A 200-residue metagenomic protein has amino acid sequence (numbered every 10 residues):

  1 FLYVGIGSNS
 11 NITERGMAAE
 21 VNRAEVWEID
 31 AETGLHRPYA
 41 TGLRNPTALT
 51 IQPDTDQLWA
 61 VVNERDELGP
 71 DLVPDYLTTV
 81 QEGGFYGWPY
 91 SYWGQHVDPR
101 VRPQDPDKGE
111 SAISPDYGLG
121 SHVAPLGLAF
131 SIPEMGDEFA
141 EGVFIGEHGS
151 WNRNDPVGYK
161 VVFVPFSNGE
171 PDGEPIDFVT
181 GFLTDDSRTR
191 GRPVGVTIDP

Functional and structural regions predicted by a protein language model:
F1-L2, E28: Hydrophobic, small-residue-rich alpha-helical packing segments that form membrane-like cores
G5: A conserved catalytic-loop motif detector
S8-E14, V21-G34, R44-N45, T50-G181 (+1 more regions): Beta-propeller domain segments
T41: Acidic carboxylate-rich catalytic motifs and surrounding loops in phosphoryl-/glycosyl-chemistry enzymes
T197-P200: Blade-level signature of beta-propeller repeat domains, shared across WD40, Kelch, NHL, RCC1 and BNR/Asp-box propellers
